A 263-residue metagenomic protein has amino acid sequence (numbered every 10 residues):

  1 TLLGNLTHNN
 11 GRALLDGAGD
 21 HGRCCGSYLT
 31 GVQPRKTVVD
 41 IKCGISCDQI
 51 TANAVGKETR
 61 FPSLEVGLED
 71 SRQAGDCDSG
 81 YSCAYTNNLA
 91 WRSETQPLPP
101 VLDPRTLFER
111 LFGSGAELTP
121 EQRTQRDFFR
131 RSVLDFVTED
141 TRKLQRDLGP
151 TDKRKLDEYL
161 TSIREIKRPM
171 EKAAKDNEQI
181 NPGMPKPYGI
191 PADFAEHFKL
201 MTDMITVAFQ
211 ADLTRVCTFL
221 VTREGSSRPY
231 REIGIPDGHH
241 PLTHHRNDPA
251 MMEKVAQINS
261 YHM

Functional and structural regions predicted by a protein language model:
T1-M263: Ligand-binding pockets and gating/stacking loops
